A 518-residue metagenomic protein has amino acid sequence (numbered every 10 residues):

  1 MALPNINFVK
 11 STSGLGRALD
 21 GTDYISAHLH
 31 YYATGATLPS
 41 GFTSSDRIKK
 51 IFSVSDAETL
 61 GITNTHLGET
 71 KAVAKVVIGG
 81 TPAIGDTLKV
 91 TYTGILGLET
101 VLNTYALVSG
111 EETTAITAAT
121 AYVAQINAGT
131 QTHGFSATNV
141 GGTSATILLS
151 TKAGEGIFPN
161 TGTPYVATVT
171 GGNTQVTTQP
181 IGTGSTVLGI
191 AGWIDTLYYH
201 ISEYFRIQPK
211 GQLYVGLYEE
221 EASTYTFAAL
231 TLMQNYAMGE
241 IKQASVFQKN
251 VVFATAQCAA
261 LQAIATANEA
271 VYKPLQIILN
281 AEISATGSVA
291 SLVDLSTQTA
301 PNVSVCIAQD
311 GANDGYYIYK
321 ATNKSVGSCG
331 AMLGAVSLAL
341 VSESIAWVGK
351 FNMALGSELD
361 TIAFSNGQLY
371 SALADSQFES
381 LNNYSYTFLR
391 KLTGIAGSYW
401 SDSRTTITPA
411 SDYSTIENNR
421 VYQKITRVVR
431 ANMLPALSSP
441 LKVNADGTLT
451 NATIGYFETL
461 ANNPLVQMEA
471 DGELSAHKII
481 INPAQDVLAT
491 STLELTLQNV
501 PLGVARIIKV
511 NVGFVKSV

Functional and structural regions predicted by a protein language model:
M1-D20, K424, D471-H477, I481-V518: Hydrophobic, glycine-enriched assembly/anchoring segments
M1-G16, Y24, F42, V54-V101 (+1 more regions): Polar low-complexity, Ser/Thr/Gly/Ala/Asp/Asn-rich disordered segments used for subunit assembly and tip/surface
A2-A36, Y122, I126, S365-L381 (+3 more regions): Anaerobic metallocofactor- and corrinoid-dependent redox/one-carbon enzyme cores, especially those from methanogenesis
R47-E58, L392-A396: Extended catalytic/binding region for NAD+/ADP-ribose chemistry, centered on the ART fold
T114, A118, E417, L449 (+1 more regions): Short amphipathic alpha-helical segments
L292-N302, Q309-K350: Long, internal scaffold/assembly segments composed of regular secondary structure
L333-T453, T496-V518: Long, contiguous, structured domain-core segments that constitute the functional module of a protein
N451-S475: Short, hydrophobic/π-rich interface segment
